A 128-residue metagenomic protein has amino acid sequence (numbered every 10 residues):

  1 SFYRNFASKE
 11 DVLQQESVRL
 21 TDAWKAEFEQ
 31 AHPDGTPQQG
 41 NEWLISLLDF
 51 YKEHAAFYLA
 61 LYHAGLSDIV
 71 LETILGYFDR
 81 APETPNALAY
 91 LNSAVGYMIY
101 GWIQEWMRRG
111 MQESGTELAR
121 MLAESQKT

Functional and structural regions predicted by a protein language model:
Y3-E29, L48, A56: An amphipathic alpha-helix adjacent to DNA-recognition modules
E10-Q14, L47-D49, A64, D68 (+1 more regions): Localized chelating/binding microdomains that coordinate divalent metal ions or stabilize phosphate-bearing
T21, K25, E29, I99-M111: Regular secondary-structure segments
E27-A31, H54, E83-T84, W106: Basic, amphipathic alpha-helical hairpins
E29-A56: Hydrophobic alpha-helical connector segments
E42, S46, Y62-Y100, T116 (+1 more regions): Amphipathic alpha-helical packing segments from all-alpha helical-bundle domains
A55, L59-Y62, W106-M111: Long, hydrophobic, amphipathic alpha-helical segments used as structural scaffolds
M111-E117: Short, charged, surface-exposed loops that flank catalytic or proteolytic processing sites
